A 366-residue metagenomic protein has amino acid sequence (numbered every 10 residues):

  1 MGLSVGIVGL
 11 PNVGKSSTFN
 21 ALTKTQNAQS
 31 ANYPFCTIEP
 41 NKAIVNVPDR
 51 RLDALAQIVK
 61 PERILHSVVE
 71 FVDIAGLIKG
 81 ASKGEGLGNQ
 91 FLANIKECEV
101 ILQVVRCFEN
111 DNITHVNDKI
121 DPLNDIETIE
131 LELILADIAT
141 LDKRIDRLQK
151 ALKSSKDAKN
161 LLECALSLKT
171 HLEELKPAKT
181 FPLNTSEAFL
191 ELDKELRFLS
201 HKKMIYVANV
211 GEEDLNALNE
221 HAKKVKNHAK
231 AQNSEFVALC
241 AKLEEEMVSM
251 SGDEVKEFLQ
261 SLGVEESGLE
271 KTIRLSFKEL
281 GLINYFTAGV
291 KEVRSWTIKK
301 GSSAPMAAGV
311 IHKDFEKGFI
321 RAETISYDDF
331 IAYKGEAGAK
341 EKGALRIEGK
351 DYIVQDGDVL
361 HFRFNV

Functional and structural regions predicted by a protein language model:
M1-T114, L123, D142-K143, L148: Conserved G1/Walker A P-loop phosphate-binding module
G2-V8, V13, F19, R147-I353 (+2 more regions): C-terminal-of-GTPase-core extension/linker across diverse P-loop GTPases
L22, G84-L87, V116-K119, N219-A222 (+1 more regions): Short, glycine/charged-enriched secondary-structure capping and boundary segments
T25, R51-L52, G76-I78, R106-N112 (+5 more regions): Conserved nucleotide-binding/hydrolysis micro-motifs of P-loop NTPases
Y33, G86, D121, K153-N160: A structural signal for alpha-helical segments
L77-S82, D118, E127-L133, L152-D157 (+1 more regions): Flexible beta-alpha connector loops of hexameric P-loop NTPases
K96, V100-Q103, F108-A136, T140-K143 (+2 more regions): Switch/coupling subdomain of P-loop NTPase systems
